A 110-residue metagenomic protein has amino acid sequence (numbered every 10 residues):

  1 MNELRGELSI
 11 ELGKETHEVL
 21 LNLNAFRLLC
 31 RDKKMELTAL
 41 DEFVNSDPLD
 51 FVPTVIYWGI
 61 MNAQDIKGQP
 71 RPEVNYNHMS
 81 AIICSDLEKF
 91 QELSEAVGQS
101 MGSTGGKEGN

Functional and structural regions predicted by a protein language model:
M1-E11, T16, K34-S46, D50 (+1 more regions): Charged interaction scaffolds used for protein-protein
L21-R27: A short, sequence-level motif marking secondary-structure junctions
R27-K33: Covalent nucleotidyltransferase core used to form phosphodiester bonds in nucleic acids
F51-N62: Short, hydrophobic/amphipathic alpha-helical patches that form generic packing surfaces within helical domains
